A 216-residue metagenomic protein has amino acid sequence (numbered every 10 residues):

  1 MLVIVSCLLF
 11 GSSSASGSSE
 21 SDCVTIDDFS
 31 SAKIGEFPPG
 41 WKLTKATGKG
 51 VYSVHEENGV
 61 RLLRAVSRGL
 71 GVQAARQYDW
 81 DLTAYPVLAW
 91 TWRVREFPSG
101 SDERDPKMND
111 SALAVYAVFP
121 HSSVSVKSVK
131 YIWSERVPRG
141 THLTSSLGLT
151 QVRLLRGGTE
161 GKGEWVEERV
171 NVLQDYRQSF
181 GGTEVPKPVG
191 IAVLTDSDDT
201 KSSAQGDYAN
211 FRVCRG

Functional and structural regions predicted by a protein language model:
M1-G11: Bacterial N-terminal signal peptides
G17-T44: Extracellular carbohydrate-recognition regions
F29, I191, A209-V213: Extracellular beta-strand elements of beta-rich domains used for carbohydrate recognition/degradation or cell-matrix
G50-Q73: Short carbohydrate-recognition loop motifs
Q77-L88, T159-K162, E184-V185: Extracellular/lumenal carbohydrate-interaction signature centered on repeated Trp-anchored short motifs
T91-F97, P120, L173-D175, D196: Solvent-exposed strand-to-loop "edge" motifs in beta-rich extracellular domains
P106-S125: Short edge-strand/loop segments of extracellular domains
D110-V115, G148-G158, K162-Q205: Extracellular beta-strand ligand-recognition surfaces/modules
